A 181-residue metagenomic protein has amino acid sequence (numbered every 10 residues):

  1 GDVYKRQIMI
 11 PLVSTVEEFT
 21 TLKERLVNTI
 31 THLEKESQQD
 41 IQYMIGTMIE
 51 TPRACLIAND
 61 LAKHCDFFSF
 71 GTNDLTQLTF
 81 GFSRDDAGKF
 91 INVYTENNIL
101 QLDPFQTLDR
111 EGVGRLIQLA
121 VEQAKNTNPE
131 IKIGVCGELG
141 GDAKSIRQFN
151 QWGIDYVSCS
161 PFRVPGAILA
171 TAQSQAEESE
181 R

Functional and structural regions predicted by a protein language model:
G1-Y4: Short, small-residue-biased leader/transition segments that mark boundaries at the very start of proteins
R6-I10, I45-I49, F68-G71, I131-G137 (+1 more regions): Hydrophobic faces of well-ordered beta-strands that scaffold small-molecule active sites in alpha/beta enzyme cores
I8, E50, L61, D74 (+2 more regions): Conserved, mostly hydrophobic/aromatic
I10, V16-H32, S158-A176: Terminal amphipathic helices with adjacent charged low-complexity linkers/tails
L33-Y43, D86-E138: Generic long, charged, amphipathic alpha-helical segments
R53-K63, G141-G153: Catalytic cores of alpha/beta
F67-G81, W152-A170: Glycine-rich phosphate-binding active-site loops on the catalytic face of alpha/beta enzymes
F80-Y94, F162-R181: C-terminal helical cap(s) of enzyme catalytic domains, especially alpha/beta-barrels
